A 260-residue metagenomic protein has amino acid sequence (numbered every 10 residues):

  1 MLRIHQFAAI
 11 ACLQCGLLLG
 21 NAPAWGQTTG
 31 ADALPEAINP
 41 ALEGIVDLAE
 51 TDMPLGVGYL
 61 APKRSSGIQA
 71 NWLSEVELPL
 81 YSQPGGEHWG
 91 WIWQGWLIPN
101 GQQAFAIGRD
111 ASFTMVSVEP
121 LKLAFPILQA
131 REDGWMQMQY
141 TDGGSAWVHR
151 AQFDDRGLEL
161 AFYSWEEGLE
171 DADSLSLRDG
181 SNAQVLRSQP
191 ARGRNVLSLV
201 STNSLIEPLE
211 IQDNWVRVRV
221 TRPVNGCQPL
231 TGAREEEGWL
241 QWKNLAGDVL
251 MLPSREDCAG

Functional and structural regions predicted by a protein language model:
M1-Q6: Positively charged n-region of N-terminal signal peptides that target proteins for export
A8-G20: Bacterial N-terminal signal peptides
A24-G26: Boundary at the C-terminal end of the N-terminal hydrophobic targeting segment
T28-L177, R219-G260: Boundary regions of SH3-family modules and the immediately adjacent low-complexity/disordered segments in eukaryotic
S181-A191: Short, structured beta-strand/loop micro-motifs enriched in basic residues and often containing a Trp
N195-V196: Short, conserved secondary-structure segments in the cores of folded domains
T202-N203: Loop/turn positions that initiate beta-strands
